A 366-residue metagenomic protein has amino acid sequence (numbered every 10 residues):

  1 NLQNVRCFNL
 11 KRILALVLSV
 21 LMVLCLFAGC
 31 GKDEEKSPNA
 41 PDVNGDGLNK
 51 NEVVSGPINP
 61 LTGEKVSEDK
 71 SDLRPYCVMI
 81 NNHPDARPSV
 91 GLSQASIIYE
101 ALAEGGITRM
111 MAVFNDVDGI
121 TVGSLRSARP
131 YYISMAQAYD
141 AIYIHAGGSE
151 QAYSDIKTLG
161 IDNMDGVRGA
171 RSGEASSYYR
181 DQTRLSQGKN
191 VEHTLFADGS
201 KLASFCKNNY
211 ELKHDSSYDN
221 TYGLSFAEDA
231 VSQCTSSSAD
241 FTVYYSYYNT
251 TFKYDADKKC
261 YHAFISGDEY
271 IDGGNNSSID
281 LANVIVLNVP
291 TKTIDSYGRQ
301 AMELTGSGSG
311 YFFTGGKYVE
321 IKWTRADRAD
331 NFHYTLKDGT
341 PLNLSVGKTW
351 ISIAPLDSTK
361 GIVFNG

Functional and structural regions predicted by a protein language model:
N1-N4, Y247-Y248: Short intrinsically disordered, low-complexity coil segments enriched in acidic
Q3-V17: Positively charged n-region of N-terminal signal peptides that target proteins for export
V20-L24: Alpha-helical transmembrane segments
C25-G29: C-terminal motif of bacterial Sec signal peptides marking the signal peptidase cleavage site
G31-D33: Bacterial signal peptide processing site
K36-A95, E104-G366: A surface/extracellular/periplasmic glyco- and lipid-processing/surface-interacting theme
A101: Change "in soluble alpha/beta enzymes" to "in soluble alpha/beta proteins
